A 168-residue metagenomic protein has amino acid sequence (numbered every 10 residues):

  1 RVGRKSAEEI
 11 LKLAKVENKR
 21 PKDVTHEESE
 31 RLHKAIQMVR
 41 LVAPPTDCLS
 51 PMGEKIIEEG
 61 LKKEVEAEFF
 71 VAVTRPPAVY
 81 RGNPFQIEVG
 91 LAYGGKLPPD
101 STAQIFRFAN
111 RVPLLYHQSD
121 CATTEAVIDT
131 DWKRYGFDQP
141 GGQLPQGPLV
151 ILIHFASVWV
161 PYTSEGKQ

Functional and structural regions predicted by a protein language model:
R1, K34-V42, D47-E59, K63-A72 (+1 more regions): Phosphate-interacting basic helix/loop segments used at nucleotide- and nucleic-acid interfaces
R1-C48: Accessory alpha-helical DNA-binding modules that contact the DNA backbone or grooves
V2-G3, A7-L11, V89, F155 (+1 more regions): Long, contiguous hydrophobic alpha-helical segments, chiefly transmembrane helices and signal peptides
K5, K12-K15, K19-K22, K34 (+5 more regions): Context-gated lysine
L13-P21, E28, T46-P51, V65-R81 (+1 more regions): Short, Lys/Arg-enriched charge-dense amphipathic segments
T25, K96-Q168: Charged regulatory segments coupled to nucleotide-binding catalytic modules in large multidomain enzymes
G53-T130: Long, charge-dense accessory insertions within large macromolecular proteins
